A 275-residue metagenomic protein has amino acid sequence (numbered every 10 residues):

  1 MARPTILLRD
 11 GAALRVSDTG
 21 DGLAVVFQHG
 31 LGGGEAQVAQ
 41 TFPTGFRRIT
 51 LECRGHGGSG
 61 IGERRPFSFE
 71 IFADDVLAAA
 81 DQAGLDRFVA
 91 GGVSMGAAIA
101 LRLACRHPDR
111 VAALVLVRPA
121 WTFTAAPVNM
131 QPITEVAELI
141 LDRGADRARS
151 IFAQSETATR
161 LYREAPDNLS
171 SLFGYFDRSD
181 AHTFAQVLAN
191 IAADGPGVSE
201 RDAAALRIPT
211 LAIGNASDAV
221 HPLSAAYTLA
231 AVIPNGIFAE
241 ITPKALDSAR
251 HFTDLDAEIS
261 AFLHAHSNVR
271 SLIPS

Functional and structural regions predicted by a protein language model:
L8-I61: Conserved HGGG/HGGXW glycine-rich cap/lid loop of the alpha/beta-hydrolase fold
I49-V89, A257: Active-site loop/oxyanion-hole signature of alpha/beta-hydrolase fold enzymes
G92-G96, A100: Gly/Ala-rich beta-loop-alpha elbow adjacent to hydrolase catalytic centers
L101, C105-R106, V111-D142: Flexible "cap/lid" loop of the alpha/beta hydrolase fold
P127, R143-A192: Conserved alpha/beta-hydrolase catalytic His-Asp/Glu region
L206, A212-G214: Short beta-strand/loop motif that positions the catalytic acidic residue of the alpha/beta-hydrolase fold
A219-A225: Conserved alpha/beta-hydrolase "acid-adjacent" motif
N235-S275: Catalytic active-site module of serine/aspartate enzymes centered on a nucleophile-bearing elbow/loop
